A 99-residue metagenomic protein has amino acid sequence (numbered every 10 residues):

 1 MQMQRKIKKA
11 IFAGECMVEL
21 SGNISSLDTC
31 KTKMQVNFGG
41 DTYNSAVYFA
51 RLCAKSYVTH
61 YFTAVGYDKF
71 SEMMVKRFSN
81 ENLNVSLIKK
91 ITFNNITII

Functional and structural regions predicted by a protein language model:
M1-D28, K33: Positively charged, low-complexity intrinsically disordered leader regions
A10, T42-A46, S71: A general structural signal for well-ordered alpha-helical segments in protein cores
A13, F38-G39, V65: Short glycine-rich loop/turn motifs that provide flexible caps or phosphate-binding loops at active sites
C16, D41-T42, D68: Gly/Ser/Thr-rich beta-alpha loop segments that engage phosphate groups in nucleotides
E19-N23, L52, E81: Change "in soluble alpha/beta enzymes" to "in soluble alpha/beta proteins
L27, K55-I99: Conserved N-terminal subdomain of the carbohydrate kinase-like
L27-V47: Short catalytic helix/loop segments, enriched in acidic residues and glycine and frequently bearing histidine
T42-S56, N80: A short, N-terminal amphipathic alpha-helix
